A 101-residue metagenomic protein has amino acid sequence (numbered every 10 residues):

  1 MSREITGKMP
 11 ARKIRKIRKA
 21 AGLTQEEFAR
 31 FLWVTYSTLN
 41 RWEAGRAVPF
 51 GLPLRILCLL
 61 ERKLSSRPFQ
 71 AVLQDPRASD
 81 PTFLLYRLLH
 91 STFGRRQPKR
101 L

Functional and structural regions predicted by a protein language model:
M1-A20, C58: A short, Lys/Arg-rich alpha-helix, primarily the initiator
R3, S66-L101: Short, charged recognition helix plus adjacent turn of helix-turn-helix-like nucleic-acid-binding domains
P10-K13, A20, Y36, T82 (+2 more regions): Coiled-coil-like amphipathic alpha-helices with heptad-repeat character
K13, T38-R41, I56: Residue-level recognition of specific faces of alpha-helices
G22-R41: Short alpha-helical DNA-recognition segment
R46-L59: Short, basic-rich loop-to-helix N-cap that marks the start of a DNA-contacting helix
